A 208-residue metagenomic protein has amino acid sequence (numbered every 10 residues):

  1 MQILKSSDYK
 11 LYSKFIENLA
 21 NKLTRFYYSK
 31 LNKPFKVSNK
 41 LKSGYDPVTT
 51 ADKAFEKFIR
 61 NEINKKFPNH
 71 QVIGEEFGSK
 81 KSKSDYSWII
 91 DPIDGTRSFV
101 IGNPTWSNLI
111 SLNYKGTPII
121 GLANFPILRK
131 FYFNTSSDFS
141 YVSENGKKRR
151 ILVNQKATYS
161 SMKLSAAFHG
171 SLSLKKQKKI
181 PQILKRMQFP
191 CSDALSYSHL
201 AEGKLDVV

Functional and structural regions predicted by a protein language model:
M1-I93: N-terminal subdomain of lithium-sensitive/metallo-dependent phosphomonoesterases centered on the IMPase/IPPase/PAP
L23-Y27, D52, I63, T96 (+4 more regions): Residue-level signal for inorganic ion chemistry
N32-K40, S140, I183-P190: Short secondary-structure junctions
K53, E76, P92-G95, P126 (+2 more regions): Generic detector of well-ordered alpha-helical packing
S82-Y141: DPxDG-like acidic metal-binding loop motif
D138-K148, L172: Short helix-loop capping/hinge motifs at secondary-structure junctions, enriched in acidic/polar residues
V153-V208: An extended, acidic
